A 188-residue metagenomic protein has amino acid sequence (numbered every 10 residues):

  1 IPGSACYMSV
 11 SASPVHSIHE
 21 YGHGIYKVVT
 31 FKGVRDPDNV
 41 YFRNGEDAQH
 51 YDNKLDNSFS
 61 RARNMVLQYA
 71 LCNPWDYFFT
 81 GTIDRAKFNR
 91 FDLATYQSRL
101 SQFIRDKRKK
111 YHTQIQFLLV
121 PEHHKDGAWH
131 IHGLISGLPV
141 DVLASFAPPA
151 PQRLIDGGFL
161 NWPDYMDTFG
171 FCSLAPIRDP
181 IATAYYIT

Functional and structural regions predicted by a protein language model:
I1-M65, N73: DNA replication initiation on ssDNA origins
A5, G24-Y26, R35, D47 (+5 more regions): Compositionally biased, intrinsically disordered low-complexity regions
H16-H19, H23, H50, H112 (+2 more regions): Histidine (H) residue identity feature
Y21, D76, L118, H132-L134: Compositionally biased, intrinsically disordered low-complexity segments enriched in polar/proline residues
F31, F42, F59, W75-F79 (+7 more regions): Phenylalanine-focused residue identity feature
D47-N73, T82, G158-T188: Catalytic "initiation/cleavage/transfer" segments centered on a nucleophilic residue and adjacent nucleic-acid-engaging
D52-D126: Signature for HUH/AEP ssDNA processing cores
T113-Q116, H124-W129, I135-T188: Conserved His + Asp/Glu catalytic blocks
